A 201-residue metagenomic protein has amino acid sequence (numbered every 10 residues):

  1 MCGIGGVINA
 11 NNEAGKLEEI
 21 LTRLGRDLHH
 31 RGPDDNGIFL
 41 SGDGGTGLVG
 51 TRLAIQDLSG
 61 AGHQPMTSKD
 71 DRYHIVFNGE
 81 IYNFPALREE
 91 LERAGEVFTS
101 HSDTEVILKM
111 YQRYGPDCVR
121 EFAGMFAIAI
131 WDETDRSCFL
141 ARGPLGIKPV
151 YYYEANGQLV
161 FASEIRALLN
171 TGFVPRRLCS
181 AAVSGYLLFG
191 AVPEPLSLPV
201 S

Functional and structural regions predicted by a protein language model:
M1-S201: Cysteine-centered catalytic environments shared across enzyme families
